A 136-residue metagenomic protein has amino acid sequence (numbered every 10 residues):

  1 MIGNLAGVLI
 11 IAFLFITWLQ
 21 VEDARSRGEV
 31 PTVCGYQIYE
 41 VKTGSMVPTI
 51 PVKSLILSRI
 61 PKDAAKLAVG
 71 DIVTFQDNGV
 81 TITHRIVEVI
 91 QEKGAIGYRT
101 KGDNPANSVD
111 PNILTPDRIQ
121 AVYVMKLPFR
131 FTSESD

Functional and structural regions predicted by a protein language model:
M1-S54, R59-D63, P128-D136: Protein maturation boundaries and topogenic segments
Y36-Y39, H84-R85, Y98, D117: Small-residue-enriched segments and motifs
K42, V87-I90, Q120: Conserved positions in beta-strands of structured domains
K53-L55, A68-D71: Structural motif
S58-R59, Q76, V122: Residue-level recognition of conserved beta-strand edge/terminus positions
P61-K66, N78-I82: Short, charged beta-turn/beta-strand-edge "cap" motif at the junction between a beta-strand and an adjacent loop
D71-I72, I82-V89: Short beta-strand-centered aromatic/proline hotspots
A95-S133: Extended, hydrophilic extramembrane loops/domains of integral membrane proteins
